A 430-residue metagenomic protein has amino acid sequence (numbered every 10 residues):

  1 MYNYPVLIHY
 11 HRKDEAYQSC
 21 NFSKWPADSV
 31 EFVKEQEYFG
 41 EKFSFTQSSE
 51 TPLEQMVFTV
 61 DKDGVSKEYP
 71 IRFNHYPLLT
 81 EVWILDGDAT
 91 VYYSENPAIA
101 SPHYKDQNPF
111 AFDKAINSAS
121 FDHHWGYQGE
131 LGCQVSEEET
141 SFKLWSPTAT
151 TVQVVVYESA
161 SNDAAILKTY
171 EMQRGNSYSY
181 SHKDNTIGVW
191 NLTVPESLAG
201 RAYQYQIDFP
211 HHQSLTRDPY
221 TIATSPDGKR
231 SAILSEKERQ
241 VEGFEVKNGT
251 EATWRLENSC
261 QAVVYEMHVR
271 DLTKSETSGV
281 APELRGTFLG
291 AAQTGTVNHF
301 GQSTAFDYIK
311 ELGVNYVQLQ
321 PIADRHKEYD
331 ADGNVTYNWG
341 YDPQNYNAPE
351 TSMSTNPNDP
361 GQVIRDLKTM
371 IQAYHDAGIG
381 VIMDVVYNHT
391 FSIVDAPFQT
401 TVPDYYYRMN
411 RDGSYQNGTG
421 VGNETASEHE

Functional and structural regions predicted by a protein language model:
M1-D14, Y38-E139, L167, E171 (+1 more regions): The feature marks proteins involved in alpha-glucan
E15-P26: Short, ordered, surface-exposed loop/turn motifs in non-cytosolic proteins
C20, V152-V154, Y203: Short beta-strand elements bearing conserved aromatic residues within extracellular beta-rich modules
K24-V30, D63, Y157-A165, P210: Change "in extracellular beta-sheet-rich domains … of secreted and cell-surface proteins" to "in beta-sheet-rich domains
P77, D163-A164, Q173-S181, H326 (+3 more regions): Active-site-proximal helices and loops of the catalytic beta/alpha 8
L144, A149-Y170: Beta-strand-rich binding/interaction modules
L144, V156, I207-F209, Q320-P321 (+1 more regions): Glycine-rich, histidine-containing beta strand-loop boundary motifs that form or position
R270-E430: Substrate-binding/active-site clefts of carbohydrate-active enzymes
